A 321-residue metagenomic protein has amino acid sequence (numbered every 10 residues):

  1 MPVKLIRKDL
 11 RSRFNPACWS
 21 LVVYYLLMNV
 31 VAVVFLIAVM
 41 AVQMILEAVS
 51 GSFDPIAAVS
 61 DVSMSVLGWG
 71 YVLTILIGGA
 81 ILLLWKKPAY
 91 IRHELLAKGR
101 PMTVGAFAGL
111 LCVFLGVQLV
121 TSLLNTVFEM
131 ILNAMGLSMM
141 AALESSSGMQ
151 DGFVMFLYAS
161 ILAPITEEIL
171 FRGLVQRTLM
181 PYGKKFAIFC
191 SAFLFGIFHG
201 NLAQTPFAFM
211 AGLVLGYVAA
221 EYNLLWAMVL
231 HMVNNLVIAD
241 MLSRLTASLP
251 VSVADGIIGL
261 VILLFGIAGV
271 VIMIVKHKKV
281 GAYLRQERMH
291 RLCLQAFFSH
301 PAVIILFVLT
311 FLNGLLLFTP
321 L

Functional and structural regions predicted by a protein language model:
M1, P16, P88-A89, G148 (+3 more regions): Secondary-structure junction/capping motif
M1-F107, L115, I238-L321: N-terminal, membrane-interfacial amphipathic/helix-forming hydrophobic leader that caps and precedes the first
P2-I6, L10, D54-A57, L96-T103 (+7 more regions): Juxtamembrane loop-helix boundary motifs flanking transmembrane segments in multi-pass membrane proteins
N15-A41, L73, I77, V104 (+9 more regions): Hydrophobic, lipid-facing residues on alpha-helical transmembrane segments of integral membrane proteins
A32-Q43, E47, L82, K86 (+9 more regions): Membrane-water interface at transmembrane helix exits
M44-S63, R92-T166, M180, L317-L321: Juxtamembrane helix-loop-helix connectors linking adjacent transmembrane helices in multi-pass membrane enzymes
G152-L316: Transmembrane helix-loop-helix hairpins at the membrane interface of multi-pass integral membrane proteins
